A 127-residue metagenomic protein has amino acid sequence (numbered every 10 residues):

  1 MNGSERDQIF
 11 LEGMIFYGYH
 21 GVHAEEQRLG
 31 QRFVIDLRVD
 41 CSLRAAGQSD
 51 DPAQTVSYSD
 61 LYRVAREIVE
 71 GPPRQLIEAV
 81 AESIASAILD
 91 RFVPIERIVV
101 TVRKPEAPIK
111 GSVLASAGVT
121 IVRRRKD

Functional and structural regions predicted by a protein language model:
M1-D127: N-terminal, polar/charged subdomain of small-to-medium soluble alpha/beta proteins
